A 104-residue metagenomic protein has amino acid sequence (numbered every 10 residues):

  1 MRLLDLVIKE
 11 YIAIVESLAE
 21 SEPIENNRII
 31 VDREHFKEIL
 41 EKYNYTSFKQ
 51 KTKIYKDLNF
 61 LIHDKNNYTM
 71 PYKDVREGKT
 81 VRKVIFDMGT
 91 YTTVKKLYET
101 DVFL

Functional and structural regions predicted by a protein language model:
M1-L104: Extended alpha-helical interface modules used as scaffolds for assembling large macromolecular complexes
